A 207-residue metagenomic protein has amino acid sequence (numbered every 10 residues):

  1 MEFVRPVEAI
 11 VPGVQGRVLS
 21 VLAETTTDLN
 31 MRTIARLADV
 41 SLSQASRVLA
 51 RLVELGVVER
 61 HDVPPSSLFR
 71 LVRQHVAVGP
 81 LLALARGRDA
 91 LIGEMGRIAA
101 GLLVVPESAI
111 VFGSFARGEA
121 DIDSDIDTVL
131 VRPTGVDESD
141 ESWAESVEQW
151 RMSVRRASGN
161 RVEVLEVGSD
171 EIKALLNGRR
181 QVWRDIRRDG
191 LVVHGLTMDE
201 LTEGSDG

Functional and structural regions predicted by a protein language model:
M1-P106, R117-I122, P133-G207: Catalytic core of pol beta-like nucleotidyltransferases
I110: Phosphate-binding active sites in nucleotide-utilizing proteins
D125-D127: Acidic active-site catalytic centers that drive phospho-/nucleotidyl reactions and related ester hydrolyses
V129-V131: Short hydrophobic/aromatic beta-strand micro-patches that form the beta-sheet surface supporting nucleotide- or nucleic
